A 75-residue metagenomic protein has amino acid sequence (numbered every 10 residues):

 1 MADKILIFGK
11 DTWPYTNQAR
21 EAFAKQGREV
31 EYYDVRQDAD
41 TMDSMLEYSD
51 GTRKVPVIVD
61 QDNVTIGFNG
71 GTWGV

Functional and structural regions predicted by a protein language model:
M1-R28: Local sequence-structure signature of Cys/Sec-based thiol-disulfide redox active-site neighborhoods
D11, D34-Q37, D62: Structured beta->alpha junctions
P14, D40, G67-F68: Residues that form or flank phosphate/diphosphate-binding pockets in enzymes that use nucleotide phosphates
Q18-Q26, L46-E47, G51, W73: Non-catalytic interaction surface on structured domains
E29-Y33: Replace "small metal-dependent catalytic modules" with "small catalytic or cofactor-binding modules
D34-G51: Thioredoxin-like thiol-disulfide oxidoreductase module
S49-V59: Structural micro-motif
D60-V75: Non-catalytic, surface beta->alpha helical segment in thiol-disulfide oxidoreductase systems
